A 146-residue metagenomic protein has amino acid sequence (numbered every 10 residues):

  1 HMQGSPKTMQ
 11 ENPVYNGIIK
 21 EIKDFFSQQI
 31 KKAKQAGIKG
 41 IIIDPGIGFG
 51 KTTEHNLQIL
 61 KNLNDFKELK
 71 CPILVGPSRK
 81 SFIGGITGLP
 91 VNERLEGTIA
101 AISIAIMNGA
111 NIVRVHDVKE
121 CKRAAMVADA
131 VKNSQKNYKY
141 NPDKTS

Functional and structural regions predicted by a protein language model:
H1-Q35, G50-S146: Active-site-adjacent loop and "lid" segments of alpha/beta metabolic enzymes
G37-G40: A short helix-to-beta-strand connector/capping loop
G46-G48: Short loop/turn motifs enriched for small/polar and acidic residues
